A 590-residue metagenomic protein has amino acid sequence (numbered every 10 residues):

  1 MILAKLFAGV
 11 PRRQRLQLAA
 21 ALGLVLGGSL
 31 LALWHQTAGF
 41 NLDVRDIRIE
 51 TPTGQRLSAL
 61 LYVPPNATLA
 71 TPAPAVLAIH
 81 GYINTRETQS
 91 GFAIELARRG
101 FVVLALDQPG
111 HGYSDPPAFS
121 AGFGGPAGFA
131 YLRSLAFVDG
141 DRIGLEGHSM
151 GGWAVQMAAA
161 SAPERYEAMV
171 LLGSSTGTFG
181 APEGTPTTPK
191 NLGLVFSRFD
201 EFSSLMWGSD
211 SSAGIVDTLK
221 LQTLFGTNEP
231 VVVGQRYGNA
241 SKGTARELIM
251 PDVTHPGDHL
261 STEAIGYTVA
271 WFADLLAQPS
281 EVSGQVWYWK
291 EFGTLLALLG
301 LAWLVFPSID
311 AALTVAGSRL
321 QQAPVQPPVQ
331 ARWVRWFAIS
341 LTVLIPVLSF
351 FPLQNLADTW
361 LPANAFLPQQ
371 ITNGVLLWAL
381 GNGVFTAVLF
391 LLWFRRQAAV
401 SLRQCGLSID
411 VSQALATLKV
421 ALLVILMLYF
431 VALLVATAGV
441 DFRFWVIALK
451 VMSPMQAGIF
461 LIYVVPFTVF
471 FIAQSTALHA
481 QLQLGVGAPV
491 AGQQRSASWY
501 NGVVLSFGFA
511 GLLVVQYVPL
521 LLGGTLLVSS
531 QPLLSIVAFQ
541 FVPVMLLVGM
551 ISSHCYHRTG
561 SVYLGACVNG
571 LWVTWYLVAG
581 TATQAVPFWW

Functional and structural regions predicted by a protein language model:
I2-Q14, Q326-R332: Short, Lys/Arg-rich N-terminal segment immediately upstream of the first membrane anchor
L6-E50, S58-L60: An N-terminal hydrophobic leader/cap segment in hydrolases
P11-L18, W287-A297, W499: Membrane-water interface of alpha-helical transmembrane segments
R15-L24, A297-L301, L341, G381: Hydrophobic H-region at the start of alpha-helical membrane spans
A32, F306-D310, V347-N355: Alpha-helical transmembrane segments of multi-pass membrane proteins
N41-V286: Soluble extramembrane regions of membrane proteins in the secretory/endomembrane system
Q278-V305, A312-W336: Cytosolic-side membrane-insertion boundary helix
L341-W590: Alpha-helical transmembrane segments of integral membrane proteins
